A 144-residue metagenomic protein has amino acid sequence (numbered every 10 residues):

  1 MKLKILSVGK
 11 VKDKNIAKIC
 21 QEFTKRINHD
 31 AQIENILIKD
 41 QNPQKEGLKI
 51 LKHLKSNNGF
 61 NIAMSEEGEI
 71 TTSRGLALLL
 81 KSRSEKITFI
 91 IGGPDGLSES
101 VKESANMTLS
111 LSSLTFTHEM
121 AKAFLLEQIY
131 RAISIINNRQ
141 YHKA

Functional and structural regions predicted by a protein language model:
M1-I27: N-terminal beta1-alpha1 ligand-phosphate binding loop
I5, I62, G92, L125: Conserved RecA-like P-loop NTPase ATPase core
G9-D13, D40-Q41, E67, T115: Short histidine/acidic/glycine/proline-rich micro-motifs that form metal- and phosphate-coordinating active-site loops
V11, E66-E69, G93-G96: Short glycine-rich anion-binding loops that position phosphate/pyrophosphate groups of nucleotides and phosphorylated
I16-C20, G47, S73-R74, K102 (+1 more regions): Conserved strand-to-helix beginnings and helix N-cap segments that scaffold or border functional pockets
D30-T88: S-adenosyl-L-methionine/SAH cofactor-binding core of RNA-modifying enzymes
I87-S100: Short glycine-rich, acidic/polar surface loops and turns
E99-K143: Structured adenosyl-cofactor binding patch, chiefly the S-adenosyl-L-methionine
